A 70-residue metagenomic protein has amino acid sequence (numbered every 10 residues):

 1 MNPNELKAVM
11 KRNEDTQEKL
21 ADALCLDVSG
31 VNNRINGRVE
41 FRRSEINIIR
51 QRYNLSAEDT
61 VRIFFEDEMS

Functional and structural regions predicted by a protein language model:
M1-N13, A23: A short, Lys/Arg-rich alpha-helix, primarily the initiator
L6, Q17, I46: Generic structural marker for isolated residues within well-ordered, non-membrane alpha-helices of soluble domains
A8-N13, N33, D59-S70: Short, charged recognition helix plus adjacent turn of helix-turn-helix-like nucleic-acid-binding domains
E14-D15, F41-S44: Residue-level signal for the short linker/turn that defines the boundary of a DNA-recognition helix
K19-A21, I49: Short alpha-helical "recognition helix" segments of helix-turn-helix
L26-E40: Recognition helix of helix-turn-helix/homeodomain-like DNA-binding domains that insert into the DNA major groove
S44-D59: DNA major-groove recognition helix of helix-turn-helix/homeodomain DNA-binding modules
